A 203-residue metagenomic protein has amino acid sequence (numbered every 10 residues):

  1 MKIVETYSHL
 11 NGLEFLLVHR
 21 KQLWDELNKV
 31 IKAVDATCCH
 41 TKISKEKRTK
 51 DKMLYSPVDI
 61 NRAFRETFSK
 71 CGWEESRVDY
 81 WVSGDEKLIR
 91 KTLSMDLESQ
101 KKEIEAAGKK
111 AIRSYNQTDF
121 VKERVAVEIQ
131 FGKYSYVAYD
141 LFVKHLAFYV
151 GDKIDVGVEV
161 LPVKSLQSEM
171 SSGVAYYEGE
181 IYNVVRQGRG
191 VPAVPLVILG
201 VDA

Functional and structural regions predicted by a protein language model:
M1-G84: Nuclease-adjacent, charged terminal/linker segments that flank catalytic cores
K50-M53, A63-K122, S135-Y139: Active-site metal-binding core of divalent-cation-utilizing nuclease and nuclease-like domains
D59-N61, A138-K144, G173-V184: Well-ordered, non-membrane alpha-helical segments in soluble/globular domains
I129-F142, S168-E169: Active-site-adjacent loop/helix micro-motif of nuclease/hydrolase catalytic cores
A147-I154, R186-V191: Arginine/glycine-rich "motif VI" loop of SF2 helicases in the C-terminal RecA-like domain
G157-P162: Short internal beta-strands
V163-A203: Domain-level recognition of nuclease-like catalytic cores that cleave nucleotide substrates
